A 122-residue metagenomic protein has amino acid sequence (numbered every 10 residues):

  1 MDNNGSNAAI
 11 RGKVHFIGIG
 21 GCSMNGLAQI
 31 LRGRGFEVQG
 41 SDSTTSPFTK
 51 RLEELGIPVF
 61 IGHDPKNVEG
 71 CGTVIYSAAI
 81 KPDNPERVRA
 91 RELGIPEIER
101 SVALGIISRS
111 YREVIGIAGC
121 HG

Functional and structural regions predicted by a protein language model:
M1-A103: N-terminal leader/targeting and accessory segments in enzymes
F16, S101, G105-G122: Walker A (P-loop) phosphate-binding motif
